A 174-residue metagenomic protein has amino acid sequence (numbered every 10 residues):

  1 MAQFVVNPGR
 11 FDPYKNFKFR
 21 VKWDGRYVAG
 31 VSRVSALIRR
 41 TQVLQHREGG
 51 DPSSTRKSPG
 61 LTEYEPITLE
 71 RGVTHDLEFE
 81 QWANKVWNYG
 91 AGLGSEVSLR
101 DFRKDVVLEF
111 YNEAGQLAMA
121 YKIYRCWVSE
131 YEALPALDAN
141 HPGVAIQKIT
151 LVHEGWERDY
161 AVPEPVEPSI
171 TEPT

Functional and structural regions predicted by a protein language model:
M1-T174: Glycine-rich, low-complexity intrinsically disordered segments
